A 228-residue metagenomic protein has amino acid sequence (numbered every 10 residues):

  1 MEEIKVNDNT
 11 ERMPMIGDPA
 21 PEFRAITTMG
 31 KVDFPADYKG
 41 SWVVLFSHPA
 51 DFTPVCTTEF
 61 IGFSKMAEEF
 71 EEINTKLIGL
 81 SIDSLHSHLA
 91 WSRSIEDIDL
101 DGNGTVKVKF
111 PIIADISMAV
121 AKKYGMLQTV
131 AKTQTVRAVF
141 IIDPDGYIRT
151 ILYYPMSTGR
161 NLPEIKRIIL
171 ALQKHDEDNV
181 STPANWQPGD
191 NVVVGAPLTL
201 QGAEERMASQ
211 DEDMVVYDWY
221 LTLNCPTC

Functional and structural regions predicted by a protein language model:
M1-C228: Chalcogenol-based redox active-site neighborhoods
